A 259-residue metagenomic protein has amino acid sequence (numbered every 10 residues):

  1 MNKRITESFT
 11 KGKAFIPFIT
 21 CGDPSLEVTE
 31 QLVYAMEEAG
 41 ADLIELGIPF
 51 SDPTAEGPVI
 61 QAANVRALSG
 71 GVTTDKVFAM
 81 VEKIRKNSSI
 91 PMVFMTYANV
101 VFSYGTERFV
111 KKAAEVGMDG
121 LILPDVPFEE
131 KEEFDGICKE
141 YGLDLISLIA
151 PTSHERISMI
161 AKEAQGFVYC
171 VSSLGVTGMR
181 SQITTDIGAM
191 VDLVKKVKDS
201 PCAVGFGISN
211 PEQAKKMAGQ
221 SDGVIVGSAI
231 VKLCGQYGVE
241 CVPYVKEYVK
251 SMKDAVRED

Functional and structural regions predicted by a protein language model:
M1-I19, M80-K86: N-terminal amphipathic alpha-helix/helix-capping segment at the start of soluble metabolic enzymes
F15-I19, I44-L46, M92-T96, L121-L123 (+4 more regions): Hydrophobic faces of well-ordered beta-strands that scaffold small-molecule active sites in alpha/beta enzyme cores
L26-M36, T152-K162, V204, I208-V224: Catalytic cores of alpha/beta
E37, I48, Q61-L123, V256: Active-site beta->alpha loop and helix N-cap motifs at the rims of alpha/beta catalytic domains
A41-D52, M118-I122, P127-E130, S172-M179 (+2 more regions): Glycine-rich phosphate-binding active-site loops on the catalytic face of alpha/beta enzymes
A62, G70, S158-K196, L233-G235: Glycine/Thr-rich beta-alpha phosphate-binding loop at enzyme active sites
S69-V72, G117-E130, D144-T152, S158 (+1 more regions): Catalytic beta/alpha-barrel core
V77, D192-S200, S209-K215, G219-D259: Alpha/beta catalytic cores of nucleotide-metabolism and tRNA/nucleoside-modifying enzymes
